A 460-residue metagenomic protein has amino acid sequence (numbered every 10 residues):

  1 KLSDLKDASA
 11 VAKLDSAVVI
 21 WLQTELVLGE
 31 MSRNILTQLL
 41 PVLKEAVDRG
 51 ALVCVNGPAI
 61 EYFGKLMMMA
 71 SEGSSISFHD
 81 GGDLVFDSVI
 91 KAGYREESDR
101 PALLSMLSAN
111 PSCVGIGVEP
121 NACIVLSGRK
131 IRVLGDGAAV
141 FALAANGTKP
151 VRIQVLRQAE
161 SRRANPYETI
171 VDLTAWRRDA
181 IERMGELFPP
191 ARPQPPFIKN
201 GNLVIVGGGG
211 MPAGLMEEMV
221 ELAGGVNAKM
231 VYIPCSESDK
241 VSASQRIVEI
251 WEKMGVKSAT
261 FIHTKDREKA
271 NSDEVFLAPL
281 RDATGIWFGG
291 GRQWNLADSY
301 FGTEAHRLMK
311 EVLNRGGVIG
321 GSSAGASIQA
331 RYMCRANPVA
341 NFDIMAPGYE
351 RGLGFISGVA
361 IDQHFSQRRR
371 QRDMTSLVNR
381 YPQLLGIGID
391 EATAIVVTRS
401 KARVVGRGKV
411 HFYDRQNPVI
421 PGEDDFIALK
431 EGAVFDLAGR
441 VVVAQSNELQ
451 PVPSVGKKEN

Functional and structural regions predicted by a protein language model:
K1-A12, E217-N271, V275-A278: ATP/NTP phosphate-donor binding region
S9-S16, M67-M69, G73-V226, V241-R246 (+2 more regions): C-terminal and late-domain segments of enzyme folds
V11-D15, L280-R281, L313: A short, aliphatic-rich alpha-helical micro-motif
K13, T24, P279, G291-R292: Internal glycine-rich flexible loops
V18-W21, C54-V55, V204-I205, V231-I233 (+4 more regions): Structural recognition of the beta-strand scaffold that forms the well-ordered cores of secreted hydrolase catalytic
E25-P101, G289, N295-Q371: Class I SAM-dependent methyltransferase SAM-binding "motif I" and its flanking Rossmann-like core
P58, G208, C235: Cofactor-binding loop segments of dinucleotide-utilizing enzymes, especially the Rossmann-like FAD- and NAD(P)+-binding
